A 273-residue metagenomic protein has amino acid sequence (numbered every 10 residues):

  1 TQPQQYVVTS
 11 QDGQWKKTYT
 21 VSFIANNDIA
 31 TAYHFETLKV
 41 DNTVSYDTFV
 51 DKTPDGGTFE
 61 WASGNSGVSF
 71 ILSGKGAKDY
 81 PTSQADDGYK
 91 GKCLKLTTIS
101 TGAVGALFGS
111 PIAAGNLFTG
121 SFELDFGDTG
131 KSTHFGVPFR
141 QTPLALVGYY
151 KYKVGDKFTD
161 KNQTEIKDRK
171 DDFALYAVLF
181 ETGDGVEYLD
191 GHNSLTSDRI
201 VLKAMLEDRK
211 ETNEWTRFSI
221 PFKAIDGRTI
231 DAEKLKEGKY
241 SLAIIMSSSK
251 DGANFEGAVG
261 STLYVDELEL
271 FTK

Functional and structural regions predicted by a protein language model:
T1-A30: Beta-rich interaction/scaffold domains
V8-D12, E181, M246-K250: Surface-exposed loop/turn motifs at beta-strand-loop junctions within extracellular Ig-like and Fibronectin type III
S22-G64: Extracellular carbohydrate-recognition regions
D28, Y33-T37, T182-L195, I230 (+1 more regions): Extracellular polysaccharide-targeting segments
Q84-V104: Short carbohydrate-recognition loop motifs
S100-G185: Extracellular-facing segments of soluble proteins and assemblies that are Gly/Ser/Thr-biased and enriched in aromatics
Q163-A177, T216-T262, E267-L268: Extracellular beta-strand ligand-recognition surfaces/modules
D184-L235, A258: Extracellular carbohydrate recognition and processing domains and analogous Trp-centered ligand-binding platforms
